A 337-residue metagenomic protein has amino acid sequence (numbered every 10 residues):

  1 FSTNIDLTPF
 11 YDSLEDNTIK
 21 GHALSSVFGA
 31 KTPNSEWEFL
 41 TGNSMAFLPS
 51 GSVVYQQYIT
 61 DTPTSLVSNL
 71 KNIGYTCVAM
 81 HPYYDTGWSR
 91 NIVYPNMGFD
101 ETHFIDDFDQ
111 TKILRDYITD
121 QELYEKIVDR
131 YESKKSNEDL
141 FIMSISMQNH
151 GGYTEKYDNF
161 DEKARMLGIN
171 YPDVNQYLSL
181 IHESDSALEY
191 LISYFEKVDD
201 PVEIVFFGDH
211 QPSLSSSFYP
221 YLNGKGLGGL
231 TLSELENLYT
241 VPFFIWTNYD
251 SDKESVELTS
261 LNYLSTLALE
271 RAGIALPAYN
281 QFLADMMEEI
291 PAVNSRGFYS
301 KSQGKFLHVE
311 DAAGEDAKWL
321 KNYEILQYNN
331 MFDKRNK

Functional and structural regions predicted by a protein language model:
F1-K337: Solvent-exposed soluble domains appended to multi-pass membrane proteins
